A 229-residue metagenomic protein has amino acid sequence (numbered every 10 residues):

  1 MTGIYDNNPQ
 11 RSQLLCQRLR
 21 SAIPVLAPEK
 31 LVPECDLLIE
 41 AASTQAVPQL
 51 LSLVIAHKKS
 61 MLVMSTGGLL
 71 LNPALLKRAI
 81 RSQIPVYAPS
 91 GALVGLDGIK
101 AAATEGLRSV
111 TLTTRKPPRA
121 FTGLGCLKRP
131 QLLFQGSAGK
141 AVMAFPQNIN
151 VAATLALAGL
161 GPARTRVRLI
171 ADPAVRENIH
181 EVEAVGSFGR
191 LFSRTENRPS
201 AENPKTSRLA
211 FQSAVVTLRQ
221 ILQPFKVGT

Functional and structural regions predicted by a protein language model:
M1-G3, D36-L37, I84-V86: Short active-site oxyanion
M1-R18: NAD(P)-binding Rossmann-fold cofactor-contacting core
D6-P9, V25, A41-T44, L69 (+2 more regions): Electropositive phosphate-/nucleotide-binding environments in soluble metabolic enzymes
P24-A56, G68-L71: Beta-loop-alpha module in the N-terminal Rossmann-like domain of NAD(P)-dependent dehydrogenases, especially those
E40, V63-M64, V86-S90: General beta-strand structural signal in soluble alpha/beta enzymes
S52-L53, H57, S65-P85: Rossmann-fold NAD(P)-binding glycine/threonine-rich loop
I84-Y87, A92-T229: Active-site-lining helix/loop region of Rossmann-like oxidoreductase modules
